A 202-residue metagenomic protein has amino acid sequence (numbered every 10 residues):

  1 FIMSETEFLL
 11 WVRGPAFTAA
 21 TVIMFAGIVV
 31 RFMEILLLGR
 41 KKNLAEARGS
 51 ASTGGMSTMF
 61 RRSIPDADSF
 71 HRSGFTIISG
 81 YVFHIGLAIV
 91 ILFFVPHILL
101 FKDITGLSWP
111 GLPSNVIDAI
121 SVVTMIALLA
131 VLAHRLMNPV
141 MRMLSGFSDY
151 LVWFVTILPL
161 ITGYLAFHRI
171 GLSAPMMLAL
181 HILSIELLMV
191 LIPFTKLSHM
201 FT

Functional and structural regions predicted by a protein language model:
M3-G14, D68-G74, H97-L112, M137-M141 (+1 more regions): Membrane-interface interhelical loops and short amphipathic "cap" helices that link adjacent transmembrane segments
M3-R31, V152-G171: Long, highly hydrophobic alpha-helical transmembrane signal-anchor segments
F17-E46, L191-P193: Hydrophobic alpha-helical membrane-embedded segments
A20-G27, G74-H97, S121-V131, V152-G163 (+1 more regions): Hydrophobic alpha-helical transmembrane segments of multi-pass integral membrane proteins
M33-S69: Membrane-interface amphipathic/juxtamembrane segments adjacent to transmembrane helices
I77-V82, D103-S121: Transmembrane alpha-helix entry/boundary detector in multi-pass membrane proteins
L136-I157: Membrane-helix boundary/juxtamembrane motif in polytopic membrane proteins
V155-T202: Terminal transmembrane helical module of multi-pass membrane proteins
